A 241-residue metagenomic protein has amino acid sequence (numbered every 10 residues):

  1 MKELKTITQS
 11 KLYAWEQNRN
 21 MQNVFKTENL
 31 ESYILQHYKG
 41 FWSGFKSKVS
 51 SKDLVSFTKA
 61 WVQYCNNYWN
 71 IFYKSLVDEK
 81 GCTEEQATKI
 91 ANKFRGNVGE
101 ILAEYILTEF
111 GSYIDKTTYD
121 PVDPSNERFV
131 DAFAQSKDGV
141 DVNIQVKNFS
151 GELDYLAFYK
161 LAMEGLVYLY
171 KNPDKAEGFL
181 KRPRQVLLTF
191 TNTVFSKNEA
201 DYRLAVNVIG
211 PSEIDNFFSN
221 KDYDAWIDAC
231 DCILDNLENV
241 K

Functional and structural regions predicted by a protein language model:
M1-L102: Interdomain/boundary linker segments immediately adjacent to catalytic/signaling cores
Y64, E100, L107, V130-A134 (+1 more regions): Extended, compositionally biased low-complexity polar/Lys-Gly-rich tracts and adjacent boundary/linker regions are
T88-R95, E127-V130, L180-R184: Glycine-rich, flexible loop segments associated with nucleotide phosphate handling
F94, V98-L166: Catalytic centers of nucleases
F110, N172, L237-V240: Solvent-exposed amphipathic alpha-helical surface segments
D141, V146-N216: Catalytic cores of nucleic-acid endonucleases
N207-K241: Non-catalytic C-terminal interaction segments of nucleic acid-processing enzymes
